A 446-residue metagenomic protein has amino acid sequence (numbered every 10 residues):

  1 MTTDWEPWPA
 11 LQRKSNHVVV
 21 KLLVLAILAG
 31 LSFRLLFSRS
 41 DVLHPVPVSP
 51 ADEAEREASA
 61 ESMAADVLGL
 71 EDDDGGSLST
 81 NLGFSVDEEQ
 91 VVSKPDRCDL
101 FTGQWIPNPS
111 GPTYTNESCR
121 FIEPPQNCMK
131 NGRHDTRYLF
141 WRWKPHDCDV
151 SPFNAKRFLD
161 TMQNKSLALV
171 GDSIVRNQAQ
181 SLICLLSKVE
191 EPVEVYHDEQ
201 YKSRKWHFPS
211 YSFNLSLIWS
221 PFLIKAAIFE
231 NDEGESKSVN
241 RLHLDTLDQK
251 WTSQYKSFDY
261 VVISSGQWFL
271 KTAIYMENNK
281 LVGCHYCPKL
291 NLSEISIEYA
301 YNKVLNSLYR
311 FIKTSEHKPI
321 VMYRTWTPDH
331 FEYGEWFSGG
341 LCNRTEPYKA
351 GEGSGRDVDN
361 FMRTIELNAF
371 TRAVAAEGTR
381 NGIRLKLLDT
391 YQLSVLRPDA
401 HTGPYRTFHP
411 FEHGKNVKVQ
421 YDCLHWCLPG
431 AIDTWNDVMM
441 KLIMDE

Functional and structural regions predicted by a protein language model:
T2-E446: A compositional signature for long Ser/Thr(±Pro)-rich, low-complexity
